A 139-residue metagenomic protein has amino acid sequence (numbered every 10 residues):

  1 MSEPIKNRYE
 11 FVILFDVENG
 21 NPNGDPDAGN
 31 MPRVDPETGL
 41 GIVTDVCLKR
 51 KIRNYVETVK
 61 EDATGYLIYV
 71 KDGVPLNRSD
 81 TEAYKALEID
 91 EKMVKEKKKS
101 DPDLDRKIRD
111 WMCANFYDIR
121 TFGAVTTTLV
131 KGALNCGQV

Functional and structural regions predicted by a protein language model:
M1-V139: RNA-binding basic/glycine-rich loop and surface signature characteristic of RAMP-family CRISPR effectors
